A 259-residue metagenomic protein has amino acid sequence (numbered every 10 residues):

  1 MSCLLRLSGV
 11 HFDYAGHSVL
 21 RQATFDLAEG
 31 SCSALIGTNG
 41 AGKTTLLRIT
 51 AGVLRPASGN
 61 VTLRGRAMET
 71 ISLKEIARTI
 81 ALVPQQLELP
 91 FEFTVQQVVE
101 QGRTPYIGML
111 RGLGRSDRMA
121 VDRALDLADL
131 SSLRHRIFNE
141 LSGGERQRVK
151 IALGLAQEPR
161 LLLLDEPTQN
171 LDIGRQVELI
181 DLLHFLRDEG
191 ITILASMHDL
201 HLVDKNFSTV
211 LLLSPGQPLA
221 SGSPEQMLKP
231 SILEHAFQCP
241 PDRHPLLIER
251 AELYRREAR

Functional and structural regions predicted by a protein language model:
I36-T38: The feature captures the beta-strand-to-loop junction immediately N-terminal to the Walker
A51: Helix-to-loop junction immediately C-terminal to a conserved catalytic motif
G59-A67, I76: Conserved ABC transporter NBD signature motif
E100, R115-L133: Conserved ABC ATPase "signature" region
I137-L141: Conserved ABC ATPase signature
L162-E166: Catalytic Walker B motif of ABC-type/P-loop ATPase nucleotide-binding domains
H235-R259: ABC ATPase nucleotide-binding domains
